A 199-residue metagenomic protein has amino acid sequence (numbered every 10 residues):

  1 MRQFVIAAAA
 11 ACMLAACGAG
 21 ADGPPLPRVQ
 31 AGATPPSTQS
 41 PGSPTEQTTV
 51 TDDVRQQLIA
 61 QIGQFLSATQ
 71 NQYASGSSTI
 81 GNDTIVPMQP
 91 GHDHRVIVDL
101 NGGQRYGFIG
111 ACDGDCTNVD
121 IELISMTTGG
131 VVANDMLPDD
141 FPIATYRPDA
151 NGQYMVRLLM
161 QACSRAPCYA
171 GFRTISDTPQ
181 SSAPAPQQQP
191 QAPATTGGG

Functional and structural regions predicted by a protein language model:
M1-A7: Bacterial N-terminal signal peptides that target proteins for export
R2, G20-D22: N-terminal low-complexity, intrinsically disordered tails enriched in Ser/Pro/Gly and acidic/polar residues
R2, S77-S78: Short, 15-30-residue, compositionally biased linear elements with alpha-helical propensity or flexible coil
A10-A11: Short, linear, compositionally biased motifs with a strong N-terminal bias
L14-A16: C-terminal motif of bacterial Sec signal peptides marking the signal peptidase cleavage site
G18-A19, I80-Y169, I175-G198: Acidic, Ser/Thr/Pro-rich low-complexity intrinsically disordered segments
G23-Y73, S77, Q153-G199: C-terminal edge strands of extracellular/lumenal beta-sandwich accessory domains
